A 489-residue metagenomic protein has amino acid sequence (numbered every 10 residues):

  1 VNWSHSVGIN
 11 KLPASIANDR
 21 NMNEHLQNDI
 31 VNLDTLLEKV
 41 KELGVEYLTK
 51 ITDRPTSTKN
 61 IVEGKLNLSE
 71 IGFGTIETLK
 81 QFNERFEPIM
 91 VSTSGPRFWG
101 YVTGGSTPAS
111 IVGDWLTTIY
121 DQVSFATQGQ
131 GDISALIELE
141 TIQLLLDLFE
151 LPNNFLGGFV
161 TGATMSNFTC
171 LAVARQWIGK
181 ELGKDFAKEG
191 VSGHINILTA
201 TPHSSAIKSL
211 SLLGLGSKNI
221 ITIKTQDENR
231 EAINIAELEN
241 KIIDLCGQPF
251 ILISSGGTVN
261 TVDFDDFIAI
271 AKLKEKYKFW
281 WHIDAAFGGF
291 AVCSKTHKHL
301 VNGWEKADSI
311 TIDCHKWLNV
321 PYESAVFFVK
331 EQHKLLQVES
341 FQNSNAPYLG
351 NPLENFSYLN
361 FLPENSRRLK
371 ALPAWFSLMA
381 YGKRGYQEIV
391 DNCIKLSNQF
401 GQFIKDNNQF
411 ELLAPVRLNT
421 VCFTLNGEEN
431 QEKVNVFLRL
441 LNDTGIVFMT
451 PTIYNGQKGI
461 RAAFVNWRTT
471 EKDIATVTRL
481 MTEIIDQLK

Functional and structural regions predicted by a protein language model:
D19-N154, V447, V465, T469 (+1 more regions): N-terminal entrance/gating region of PLP-dependent enzymes' catalytic architecture
I133, S166, A172-L336: Conserved PLP-enzyme active-site core in the AAT-like
L145-A172, T222-I223: Short loop-beta-helix segment that forms the pyridoxal 5′-phosphate
T258, N302-K405: Active-site C-terminal subdomain of aminotransferase-like
Y277, Y454-K489: PLP-dependent enzyme catalytic core of the Aspartate aminotransferase-like
E411-L441: Conserved PLP-binding catalytic core of the aspartate aminotransferase-like
P415, T420, T444-R461: Conserved PLP cofactor-binding pocket of PLP-dependent enzymes
